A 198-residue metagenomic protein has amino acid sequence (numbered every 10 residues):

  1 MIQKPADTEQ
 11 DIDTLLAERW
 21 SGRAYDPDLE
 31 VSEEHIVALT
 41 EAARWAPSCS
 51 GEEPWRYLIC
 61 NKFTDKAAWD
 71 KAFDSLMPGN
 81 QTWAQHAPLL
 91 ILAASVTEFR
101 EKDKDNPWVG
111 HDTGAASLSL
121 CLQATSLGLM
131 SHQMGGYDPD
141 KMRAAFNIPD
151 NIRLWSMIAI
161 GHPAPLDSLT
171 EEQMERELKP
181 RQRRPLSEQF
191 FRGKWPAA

Functional and structural regions predicted by a protein language model:
M1-A198: Acidic, surface-exposed loops and disordered segments
